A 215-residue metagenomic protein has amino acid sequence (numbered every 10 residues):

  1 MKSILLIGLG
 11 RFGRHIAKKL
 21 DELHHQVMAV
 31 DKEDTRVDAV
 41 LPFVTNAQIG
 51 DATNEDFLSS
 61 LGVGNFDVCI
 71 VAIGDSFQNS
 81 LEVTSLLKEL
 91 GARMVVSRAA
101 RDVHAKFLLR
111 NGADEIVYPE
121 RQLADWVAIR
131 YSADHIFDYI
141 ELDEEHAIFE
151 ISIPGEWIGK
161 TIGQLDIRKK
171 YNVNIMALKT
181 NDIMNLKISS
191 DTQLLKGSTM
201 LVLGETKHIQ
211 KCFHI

Functional and structural regions predicted by a protein language model:
M1-I215: Cytosolic regulatory regions of ion transport systems
